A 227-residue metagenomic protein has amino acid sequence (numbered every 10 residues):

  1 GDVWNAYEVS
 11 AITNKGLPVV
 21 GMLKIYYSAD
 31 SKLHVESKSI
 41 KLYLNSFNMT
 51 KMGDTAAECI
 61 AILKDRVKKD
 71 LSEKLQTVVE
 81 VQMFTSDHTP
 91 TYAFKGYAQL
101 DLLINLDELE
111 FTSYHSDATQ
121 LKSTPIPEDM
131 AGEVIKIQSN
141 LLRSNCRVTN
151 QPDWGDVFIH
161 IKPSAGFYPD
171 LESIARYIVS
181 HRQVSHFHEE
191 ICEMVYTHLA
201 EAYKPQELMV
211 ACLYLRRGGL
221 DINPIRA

Functional and structural regions predicted by a protein language model:
G1-A227: N-terminal intrinsically disordered, cationic/polar leader segments that include organellar targeting peptides
